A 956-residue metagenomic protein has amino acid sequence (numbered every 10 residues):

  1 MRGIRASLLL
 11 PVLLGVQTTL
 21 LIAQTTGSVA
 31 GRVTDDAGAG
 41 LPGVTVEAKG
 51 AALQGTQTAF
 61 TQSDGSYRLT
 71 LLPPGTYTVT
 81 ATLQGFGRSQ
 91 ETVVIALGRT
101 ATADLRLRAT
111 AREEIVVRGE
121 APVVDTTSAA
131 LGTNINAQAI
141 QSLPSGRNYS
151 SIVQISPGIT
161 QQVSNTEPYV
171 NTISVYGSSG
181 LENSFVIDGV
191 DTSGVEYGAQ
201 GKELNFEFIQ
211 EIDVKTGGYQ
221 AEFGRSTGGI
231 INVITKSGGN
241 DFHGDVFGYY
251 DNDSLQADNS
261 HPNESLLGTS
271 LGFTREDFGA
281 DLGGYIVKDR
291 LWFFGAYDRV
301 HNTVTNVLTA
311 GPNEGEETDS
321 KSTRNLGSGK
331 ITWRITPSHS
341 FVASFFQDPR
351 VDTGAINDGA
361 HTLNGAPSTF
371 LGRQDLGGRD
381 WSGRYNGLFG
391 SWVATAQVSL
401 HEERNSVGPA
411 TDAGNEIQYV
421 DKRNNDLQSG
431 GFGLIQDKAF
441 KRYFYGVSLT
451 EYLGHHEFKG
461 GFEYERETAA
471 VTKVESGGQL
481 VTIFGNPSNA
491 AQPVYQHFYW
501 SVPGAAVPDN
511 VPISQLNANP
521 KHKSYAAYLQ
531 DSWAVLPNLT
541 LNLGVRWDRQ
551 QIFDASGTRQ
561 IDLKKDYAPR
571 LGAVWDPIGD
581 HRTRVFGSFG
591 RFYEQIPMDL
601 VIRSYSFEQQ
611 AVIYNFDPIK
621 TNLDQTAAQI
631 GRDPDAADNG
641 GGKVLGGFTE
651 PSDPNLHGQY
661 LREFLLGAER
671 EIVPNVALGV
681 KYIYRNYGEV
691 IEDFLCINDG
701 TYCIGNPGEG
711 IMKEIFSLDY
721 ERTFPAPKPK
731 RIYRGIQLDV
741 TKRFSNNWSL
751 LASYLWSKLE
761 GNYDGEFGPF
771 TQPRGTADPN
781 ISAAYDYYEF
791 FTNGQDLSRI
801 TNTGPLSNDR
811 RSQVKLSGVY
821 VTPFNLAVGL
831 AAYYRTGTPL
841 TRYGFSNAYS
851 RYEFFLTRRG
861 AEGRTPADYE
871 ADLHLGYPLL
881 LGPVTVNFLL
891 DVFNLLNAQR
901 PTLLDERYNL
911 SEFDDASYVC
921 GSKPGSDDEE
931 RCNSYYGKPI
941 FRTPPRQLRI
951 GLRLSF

Functional and structural regions predicted by a protein language model:
L14-N136, D191, N205-E207: Periplasm-facing N-terminal accessory domains of Gram-negative outer-membrane beta-barrel systems
G119, A130, I173-G217, I234-S265: Periplasmic plug
Q141-G194, S226-K236: Extracytoplasmic beta-strand/coil segments of soluble accessory domains associated with Gram-negative outer-membrane
Q162, A555-S556, I561-A568, G572-F724 (+6 more regions): Solvent-exposed loop/turn elements at secondary-structure boundaries
H243, S270-D352, R373-S399, P569: Transmembrane beta-barrel wall of Gram-negative outer-membrane proteins
T323, P337-Y528, I697, I704-R722 (+2 more regions): Replace "related TpsB outer-membrane translocases also match" with "some related outer-membrane beta-barrels such as
L536, G679-R842: Gram-negative outer-membrane beta-barrel transporters
N675, K758, P823-Y852, P866-E870 (+1 more regions): C-terminal beta-signal and adjacent terminal beta-strands/loops of Gram-negative outer-membrane beta-barrel proteins
